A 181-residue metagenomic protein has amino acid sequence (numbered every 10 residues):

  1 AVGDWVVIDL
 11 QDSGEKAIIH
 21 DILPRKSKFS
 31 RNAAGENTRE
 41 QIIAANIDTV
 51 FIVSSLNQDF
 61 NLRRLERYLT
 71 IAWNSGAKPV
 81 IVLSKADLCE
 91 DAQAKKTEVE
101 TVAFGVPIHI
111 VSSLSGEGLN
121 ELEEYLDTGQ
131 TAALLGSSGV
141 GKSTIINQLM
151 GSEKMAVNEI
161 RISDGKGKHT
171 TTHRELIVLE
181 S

Functional and structural regions predicted by a protein language model:
A1-E15, I22, G116-S181: Conserved G1/Walker A P-loop phosphate-binding module
A1-L62: N-terminal accessory targeting/assembly segments
G3, A72, S84: Residue-level signal for inorganic ion chemistry
S13, A45-D48, S75, V102-G105 (+1 more regions): Short flexible coil/turn linkers enriched for glycine and charged/polar residues that connect secondary-structure
I52, I81-L83: Structural beta-sheet core signal
R63-N74: Histidine-anchored nucleotide/phosphate-binding helix
K78, K85-V140: Canonical P-loop GTPase G-domain recognition
